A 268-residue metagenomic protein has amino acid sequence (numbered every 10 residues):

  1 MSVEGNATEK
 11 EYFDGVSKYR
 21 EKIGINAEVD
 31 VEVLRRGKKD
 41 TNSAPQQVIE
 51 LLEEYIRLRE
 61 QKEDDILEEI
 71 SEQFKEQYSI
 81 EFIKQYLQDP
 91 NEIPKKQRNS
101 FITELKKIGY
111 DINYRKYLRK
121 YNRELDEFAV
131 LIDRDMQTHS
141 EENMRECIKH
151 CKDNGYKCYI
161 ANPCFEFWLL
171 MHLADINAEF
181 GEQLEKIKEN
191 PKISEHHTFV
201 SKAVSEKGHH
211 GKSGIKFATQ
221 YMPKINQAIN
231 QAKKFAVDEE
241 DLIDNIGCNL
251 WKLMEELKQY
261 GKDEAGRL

Functional and structural regions predicted by a protein language model:
E4: Phosphate-binding/switch region of NTP-binding enzymes
T8-K10, D14-G37, R59-L268: C-terminal accessory helical subdomains adjacent to catalytic cores in phosphodiester- and nucleotide-handling enzymes
P45: Catalytic centers of nucleases
V48-I56: F-box-proximal linker/hinge
